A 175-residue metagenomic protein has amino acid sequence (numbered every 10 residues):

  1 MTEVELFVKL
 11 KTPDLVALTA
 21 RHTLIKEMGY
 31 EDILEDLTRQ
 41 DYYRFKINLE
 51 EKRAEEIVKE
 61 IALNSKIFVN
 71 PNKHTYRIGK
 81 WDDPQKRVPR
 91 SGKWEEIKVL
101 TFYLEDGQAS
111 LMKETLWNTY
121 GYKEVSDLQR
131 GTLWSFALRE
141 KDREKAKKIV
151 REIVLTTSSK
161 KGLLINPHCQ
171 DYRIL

Functional and structural regions predicted by a protein language model:
M1-L175: Core nucleic-acid recognition elements
